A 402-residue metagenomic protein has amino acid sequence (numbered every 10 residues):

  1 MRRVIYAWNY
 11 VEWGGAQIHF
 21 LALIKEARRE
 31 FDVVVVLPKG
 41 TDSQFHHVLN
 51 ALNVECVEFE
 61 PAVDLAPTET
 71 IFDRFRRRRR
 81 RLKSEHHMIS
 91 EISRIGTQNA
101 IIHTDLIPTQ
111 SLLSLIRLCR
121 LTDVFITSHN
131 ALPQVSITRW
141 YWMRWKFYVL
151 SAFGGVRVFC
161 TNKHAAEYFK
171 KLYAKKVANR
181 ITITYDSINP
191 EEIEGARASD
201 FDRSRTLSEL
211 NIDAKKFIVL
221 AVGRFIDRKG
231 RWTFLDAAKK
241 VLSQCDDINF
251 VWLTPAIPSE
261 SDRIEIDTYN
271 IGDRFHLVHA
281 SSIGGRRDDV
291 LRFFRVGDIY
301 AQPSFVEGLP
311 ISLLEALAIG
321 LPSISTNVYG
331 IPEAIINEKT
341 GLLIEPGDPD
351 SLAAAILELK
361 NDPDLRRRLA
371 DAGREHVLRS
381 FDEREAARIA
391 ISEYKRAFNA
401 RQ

Functional and structural regions predicted by a protein language model:
Y6-G14, R29-R76, A165, P255-S259: N-terminal strand-loop element at the rim of the active site of nucleotide-sugar-dependent glycosyltransferases
Q17-K25, F217-K240, I311, L342 (+1 more regions): A conserved mid-protein helix/loop that constitutes part of the nucleotide-sugar donor-binding site
T104-Q110, S128: Short His-centered aromatic/hydrophobic patch
G154-G195: A short, active-site helix/loop in glycosyltransferases that binds the activated sugar's phosphate group
R263-G284: Nucleotide-activated donor-binding/catalytic signature segment of Leloir-type glycosyltransferases, i.e., the conserved
F305: Aromatic "clamp/platform" in nucleotide-sugar-dependent glycosyltransferases that forms part of the donor/acceptor
P322-S325, I335: Short hydrophobic beta-strand element within catalytic cores of glycosyltransferases and related nucleotide-activated
N337-E338, L342-P349, E358-P363: Conserved acidic donor-binding segment of nucleotide-sugar-dependent glycosyltransferases
